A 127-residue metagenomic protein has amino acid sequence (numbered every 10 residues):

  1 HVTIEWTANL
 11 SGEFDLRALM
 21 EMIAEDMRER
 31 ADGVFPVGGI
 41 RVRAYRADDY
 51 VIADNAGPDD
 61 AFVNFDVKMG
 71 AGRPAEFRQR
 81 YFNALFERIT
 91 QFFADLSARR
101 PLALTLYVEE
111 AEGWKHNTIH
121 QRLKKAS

Functional and structural regions predicted by a protein language model:
H1-S127: A domain-level signal for the structural core that forms small-molecule/cofactor-binding pockets and catalytic centers
